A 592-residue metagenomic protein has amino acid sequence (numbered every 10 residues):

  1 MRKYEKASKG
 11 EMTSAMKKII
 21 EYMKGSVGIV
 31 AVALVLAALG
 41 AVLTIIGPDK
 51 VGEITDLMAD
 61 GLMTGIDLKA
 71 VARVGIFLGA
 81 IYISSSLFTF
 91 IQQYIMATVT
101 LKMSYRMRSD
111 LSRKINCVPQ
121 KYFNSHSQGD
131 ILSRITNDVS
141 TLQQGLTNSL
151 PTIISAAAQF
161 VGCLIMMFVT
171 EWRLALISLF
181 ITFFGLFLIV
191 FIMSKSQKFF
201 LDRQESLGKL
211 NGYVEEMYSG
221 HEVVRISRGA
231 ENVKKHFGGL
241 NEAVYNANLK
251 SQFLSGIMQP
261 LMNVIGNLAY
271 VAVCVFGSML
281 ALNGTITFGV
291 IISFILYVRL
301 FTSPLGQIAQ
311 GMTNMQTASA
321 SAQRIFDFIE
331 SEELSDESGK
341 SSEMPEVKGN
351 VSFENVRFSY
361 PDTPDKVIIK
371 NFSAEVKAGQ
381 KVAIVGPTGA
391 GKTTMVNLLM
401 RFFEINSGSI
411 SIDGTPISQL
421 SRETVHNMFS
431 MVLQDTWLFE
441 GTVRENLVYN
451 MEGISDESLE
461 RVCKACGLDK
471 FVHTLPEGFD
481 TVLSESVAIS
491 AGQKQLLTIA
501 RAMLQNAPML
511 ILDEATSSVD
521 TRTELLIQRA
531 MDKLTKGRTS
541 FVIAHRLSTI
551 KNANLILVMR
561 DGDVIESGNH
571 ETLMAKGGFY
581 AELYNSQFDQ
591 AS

Functional and structural regions predicted by a protein language model:
M1-T44, A59-V74, Q92-M96, T100 (+10 more regions): Membrane-integrated ABC transporters
K24, V35, F88, T136-I181 (+2 more regions): Hydrophobic alpha-helical transmembrane segments of ABC transporter permease domains
V30-F88, F168-R173, G284-F288: Transmembrane helix-loop-helix hairpins at lipid-water interfaces of multipass membrane proteins, especially the type-1
V42, I81-T100, P151-A158, L179-E205 (+5 more regions): Alpha-helical transmembrane segments of multi-pass membrane proteins
D60-L62, D67, M166-F180, K250-Q323 (+1 more regions): Helix-loop-helix
M96, T100, K114-V161, S219: Juxtamembrane loop-to-helix connectors within ABC transporter transmembrane domains
Q120-K121, N137-L146, L150, I154 (+5 more regions): An intracellular "coupling" helix at the cytosolic face of ABC transporter transmembrane type-1 domains
M344-S592: ABC-type nucleotide-binding domain
